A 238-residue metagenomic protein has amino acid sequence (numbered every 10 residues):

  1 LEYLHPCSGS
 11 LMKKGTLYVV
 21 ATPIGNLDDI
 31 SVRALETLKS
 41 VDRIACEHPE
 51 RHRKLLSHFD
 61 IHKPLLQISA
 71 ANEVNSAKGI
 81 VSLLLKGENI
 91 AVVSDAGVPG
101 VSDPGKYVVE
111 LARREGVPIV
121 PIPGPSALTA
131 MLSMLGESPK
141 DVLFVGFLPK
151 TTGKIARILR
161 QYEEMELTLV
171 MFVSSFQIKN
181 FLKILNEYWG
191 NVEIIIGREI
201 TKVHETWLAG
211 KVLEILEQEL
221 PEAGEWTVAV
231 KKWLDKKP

Functional and structural regions predicted by a protein language model:
L1-L11: N-terminal amphipathic/basic-hydrophobic helices that include classical n-h-c signal peptides and signal-anchor
C7, K14, E88, L167-P238: A contiguous loop/helix-start segment that scaffolds small-molecule binding in enzyme catalytic cores
G9-A70: Glycine-rich, flexible N-terminal cofactor/catalytic loop recognition
L38-I44, V117-V120, L167-L169: Short active-site oxyanion
C46-E47, D103, F172: Short beta-strand scaffold positions
I68-E73, L148-P149: Conserved helicase motor
A77-S126: Glycine/small-residue-rich loop that forms an oxyanion/phosphate-binding "nest" at active or ligand-binding sites
Y107-M165: Class I SAM-dependent methyltransferase SAM-binding "motif I" and its flanking Rossmann-like core
